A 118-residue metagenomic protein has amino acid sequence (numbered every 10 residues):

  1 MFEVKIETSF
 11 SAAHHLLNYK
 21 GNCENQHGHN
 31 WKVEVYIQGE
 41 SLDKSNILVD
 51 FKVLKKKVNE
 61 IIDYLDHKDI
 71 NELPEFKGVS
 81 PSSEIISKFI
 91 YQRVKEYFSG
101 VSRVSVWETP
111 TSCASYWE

Functional and structural regions predicted by a protein language model:
M1-E118: Charge-rich, low-complexity N-terminal segments
